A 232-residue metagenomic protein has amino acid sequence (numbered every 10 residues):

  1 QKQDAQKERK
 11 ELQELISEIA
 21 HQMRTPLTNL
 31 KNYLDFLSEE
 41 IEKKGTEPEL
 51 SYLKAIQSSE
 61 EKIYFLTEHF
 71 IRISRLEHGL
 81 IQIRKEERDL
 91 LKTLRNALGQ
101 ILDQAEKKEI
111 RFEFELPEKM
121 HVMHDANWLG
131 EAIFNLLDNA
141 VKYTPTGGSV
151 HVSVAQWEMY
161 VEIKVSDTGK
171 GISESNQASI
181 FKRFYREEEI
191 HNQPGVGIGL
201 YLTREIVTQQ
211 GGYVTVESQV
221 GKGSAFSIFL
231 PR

Functional and structural regions predicted by a protein language model:
S58-I63: Short alpha-helical segment of the dimerization/phosphotransfer core of two-component systems
R84-E87, E106, R111-H121: Conserved catalytic submotifs in the C-terminal HATPase_c
A140-V141: Short helix-loop "hinge" at the ATP-lid/N-box region of the Bergerat-fold HATPase_c
G147-M159: Short beta-strand/loop element within the Bergerat-fold HATPase_c
D167: Acidic ATP/Mg2+-coordinating residue in the GHKL
I172-F184: Short conserved segment of the HATPase_c
G212-Y213: Conserved glycine-rich
